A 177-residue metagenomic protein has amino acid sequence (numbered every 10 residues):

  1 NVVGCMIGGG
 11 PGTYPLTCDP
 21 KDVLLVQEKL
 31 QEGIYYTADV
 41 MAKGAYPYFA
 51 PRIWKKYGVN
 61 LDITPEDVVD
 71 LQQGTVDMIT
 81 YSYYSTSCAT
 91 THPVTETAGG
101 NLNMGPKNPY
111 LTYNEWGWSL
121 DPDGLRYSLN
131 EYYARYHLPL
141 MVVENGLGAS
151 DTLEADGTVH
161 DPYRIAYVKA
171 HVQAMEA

Functional and structural regions predicted by a protein language model:
N1-A177: Active-site region of glycoside hydrolase catalytic domains
